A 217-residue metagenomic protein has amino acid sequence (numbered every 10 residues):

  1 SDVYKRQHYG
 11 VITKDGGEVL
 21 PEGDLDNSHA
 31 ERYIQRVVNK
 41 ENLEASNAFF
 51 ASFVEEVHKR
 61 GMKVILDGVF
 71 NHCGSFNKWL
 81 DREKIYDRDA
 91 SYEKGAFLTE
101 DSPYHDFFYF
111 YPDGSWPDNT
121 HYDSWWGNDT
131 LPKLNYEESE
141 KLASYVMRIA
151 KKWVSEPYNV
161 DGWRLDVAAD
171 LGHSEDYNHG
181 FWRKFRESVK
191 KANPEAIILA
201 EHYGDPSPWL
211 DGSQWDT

Functional and structural regions predicted by a protein language model:
V3-Y4: Short, small-residue-biased leader/transition segments that mark boundaries at the very start of proteins
H8-L43, D87-E100, P112-Y122, Y136: Surface-exposed intrinsically disordered loops and tails
Y33, V38-K84, K141, R148 (+1 more regions): Substrate-binding cleft of carbohydrate-active enzyme catalytic domains
K40, N135-S139, V167-H173: Active-site rim elements
L43-F50, G127, S139, S174-N178: Solvent-exposed, acidic/flexible segments
V54, H58, N71-H72, N77-G114 (+2 more regions): Active-site-proximal helices and loops of the catalytic beta/alpha 8
L131-Y145: Active-site mouth loops of central-metabolism enzymes
Y158: Conserved kinase catalytic-core segment
